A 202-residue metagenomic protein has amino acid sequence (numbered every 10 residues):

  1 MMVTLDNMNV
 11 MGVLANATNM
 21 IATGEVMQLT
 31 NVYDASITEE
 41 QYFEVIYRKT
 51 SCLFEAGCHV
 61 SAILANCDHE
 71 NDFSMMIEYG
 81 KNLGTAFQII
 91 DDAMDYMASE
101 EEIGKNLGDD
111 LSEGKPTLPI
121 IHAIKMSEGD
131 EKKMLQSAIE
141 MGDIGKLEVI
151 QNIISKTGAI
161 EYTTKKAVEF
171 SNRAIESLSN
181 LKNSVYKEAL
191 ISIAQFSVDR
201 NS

Functional and structural regions predicted by a protein language model:
M1-S202: All-alpha prenyltransferase/terpene-synthase fold signal
